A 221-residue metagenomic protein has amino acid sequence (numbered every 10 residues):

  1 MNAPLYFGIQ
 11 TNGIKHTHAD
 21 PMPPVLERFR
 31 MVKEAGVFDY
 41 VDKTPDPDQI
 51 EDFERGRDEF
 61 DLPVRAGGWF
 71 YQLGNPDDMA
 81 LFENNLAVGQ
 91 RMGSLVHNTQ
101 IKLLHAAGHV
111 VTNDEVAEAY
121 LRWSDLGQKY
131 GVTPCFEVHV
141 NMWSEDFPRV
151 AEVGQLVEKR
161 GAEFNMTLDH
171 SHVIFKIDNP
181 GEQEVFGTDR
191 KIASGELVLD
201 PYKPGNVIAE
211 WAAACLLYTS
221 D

Functional and structural regions predicted by a protein language model:
M1-S94: N-terminal pre-domain/capping segments
Q10-T17, H170-G187: Flexible glycine/acidic-rich beta-alpha junction loops that bind and position SAM and/or redox cofactors in anaerobic
M22-F29, M79-F82, N113-L121, R190 (+1 more regions): Well-ordered, non-membrane alpha-helical segments in soluble/globular domains
P63, G74-L168, I174-F175: Active-site acidic/histidine proton-transfer and metal-coordination neighborhood in alpha/beta enzyme cores
N141-R149, I174-Q183, I192-N206: Active-site glycine- and acidic-residue-rich loops that bind and position anionic ligands or nucleotide-like cofactors
W211-L216: Short, conserved loop/helix-junction motifs that constitute active-site signature segments in enzyme catalytic cores
Y218-D221: Conserved small/polar residues in nucleotide/adenosyl-binding loops
